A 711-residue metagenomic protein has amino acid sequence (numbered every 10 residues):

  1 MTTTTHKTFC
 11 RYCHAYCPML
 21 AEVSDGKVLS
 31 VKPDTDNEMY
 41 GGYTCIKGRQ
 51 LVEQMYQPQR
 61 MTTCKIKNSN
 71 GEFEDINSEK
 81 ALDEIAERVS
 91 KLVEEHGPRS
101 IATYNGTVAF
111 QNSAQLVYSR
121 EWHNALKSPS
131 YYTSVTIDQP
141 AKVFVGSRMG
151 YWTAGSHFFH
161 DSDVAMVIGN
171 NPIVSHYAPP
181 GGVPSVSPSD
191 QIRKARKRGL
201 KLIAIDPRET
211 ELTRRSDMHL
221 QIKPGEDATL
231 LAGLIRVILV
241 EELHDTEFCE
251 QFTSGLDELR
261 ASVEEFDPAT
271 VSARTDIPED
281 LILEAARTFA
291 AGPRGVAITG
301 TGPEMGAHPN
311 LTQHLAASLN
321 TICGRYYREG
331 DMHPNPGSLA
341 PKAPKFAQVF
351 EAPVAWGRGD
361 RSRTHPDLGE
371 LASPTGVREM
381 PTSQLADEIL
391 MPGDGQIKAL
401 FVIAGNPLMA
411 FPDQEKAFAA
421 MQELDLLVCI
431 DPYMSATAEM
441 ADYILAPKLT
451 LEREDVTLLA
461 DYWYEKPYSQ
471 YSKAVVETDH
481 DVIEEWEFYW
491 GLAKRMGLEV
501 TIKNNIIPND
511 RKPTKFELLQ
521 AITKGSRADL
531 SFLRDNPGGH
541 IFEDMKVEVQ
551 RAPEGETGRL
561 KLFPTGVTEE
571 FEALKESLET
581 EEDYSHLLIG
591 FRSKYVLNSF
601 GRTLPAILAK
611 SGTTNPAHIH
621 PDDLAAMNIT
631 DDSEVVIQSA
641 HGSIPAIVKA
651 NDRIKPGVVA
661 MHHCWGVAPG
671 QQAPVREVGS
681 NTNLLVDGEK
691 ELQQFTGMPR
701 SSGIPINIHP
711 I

Functional and structural regions predicted by a protein language model:
M1-E241, T270, P278, T375 (+4 more regions): N-terminal export/assembly segments and adjacent metallocofactor-ligating motifs of anaerobic energy-metabolism
I66-D75, E241-E279, D360-P366, S472-V549 (+3 more regions): N-terminal leader/propeptide and maturation segments of large enzyme subunits in energy/redox metabolism and hydrolases
A81-I101, S156-A165, S262, L283-V296 (+1 more regions): Glycine-rich phosphate/diphosphate-binding loops that line cofactor/substrate pockets in enzymes
G97-S100, H244-C249, V296, Y327-P334 (+1 more regions): Flexible, glycine/charged-enriched surface loops at secondary-structure junctions
Y104-Q111, R274-I277, G300-A307, S338-L339 (+2 more regions): Conserved short loop/turn motifs at secondary-structure junctions
L116-K194, R198-I205, A228-A232, S318-E439 (+3 more regions): Extended redox/cofactor-interaction regions of prokaryotic respiratory oxidoreductases
D217-L220, L451-L458, P467-T478: Short beta-alpha connecting loops at secondary-structure transitions that line or flank enzyme active sites
K473-L533, L604-H618, D622-I711: Long, contiguous, secondary-structure-rich segments that constitute the structural scaffold of globular domains
